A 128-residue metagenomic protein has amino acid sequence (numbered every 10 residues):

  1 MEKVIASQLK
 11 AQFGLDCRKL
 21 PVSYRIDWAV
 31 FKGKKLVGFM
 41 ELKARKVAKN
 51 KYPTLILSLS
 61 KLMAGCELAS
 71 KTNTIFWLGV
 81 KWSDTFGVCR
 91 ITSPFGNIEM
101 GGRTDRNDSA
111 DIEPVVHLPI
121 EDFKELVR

Functional and structural regions predicted by a protein language model:
M1-L20: Acidic-basic catalytic patches of nuclease active cores, encompassing PD-(D/E)XK and other metal-cofactor nuclease
Q12, F31-K34, L68-T72: Alpha-helix C-cap/termination motif
K19, F39, W77-K81: A structural signal for short, well-ordered beta-strand segments and their strand-loop junctions that often border
Y24: Beta-rich catalytic cores
W28-A48: Conserved catalytic cores of phosphodiester-cleaving nucleases, focusing on short active-site segments
R45-L68: Mg2+/Mn2+-dependent nuclease catalytic core
C66-F95: Nucleic-acid nuclease catalytic cores
G87-R128: Intrinsically disordered, low-complexity terminal regions enriched in charged/polar residues
